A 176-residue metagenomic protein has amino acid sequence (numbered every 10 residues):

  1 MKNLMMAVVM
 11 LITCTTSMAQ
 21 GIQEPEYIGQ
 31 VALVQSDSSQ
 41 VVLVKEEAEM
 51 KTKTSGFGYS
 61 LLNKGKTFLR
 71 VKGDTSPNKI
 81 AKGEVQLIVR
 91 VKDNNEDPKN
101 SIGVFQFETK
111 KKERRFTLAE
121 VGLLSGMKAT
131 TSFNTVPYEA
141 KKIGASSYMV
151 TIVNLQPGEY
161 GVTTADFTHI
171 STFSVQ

Functional and structural regions predicted by a protein language model:
L4-T13: Sec-dependent N-terminal signal peptides
Q20-S125, A165-Q176: Primarily secretory-pathway and cell-envelope proteins
I80-K82, I143, V153-L155: Surface-exposed coil/turn segments at beta-strand junctions on protein surfaces, enriched
V121-I143: Extended, solvent-exposed segments with strong compositional bias
S146-V150: Short strand-edge motifs at loop-to-beta-strand transitions and within beta-strands of extracellular beta-rich domains
I152-V153, G158-S171: Short, exposed beta-strand-loop hairpins at the edges of beta-sheets in extracellular/periplasmic proteins
